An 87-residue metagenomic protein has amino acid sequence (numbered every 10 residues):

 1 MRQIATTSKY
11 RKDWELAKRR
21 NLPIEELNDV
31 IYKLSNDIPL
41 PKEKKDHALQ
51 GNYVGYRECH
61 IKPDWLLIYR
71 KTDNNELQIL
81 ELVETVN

Functional and structural regions predicted by a protein language model:
Q3, K9-K12, I24, C59-L66 (+1 more regions): Enriched for short, Lys/Arg-rich terminal
T6-P41: N-terminal first-folded block
E15, V54, N74: Residue-level marker of positions within ordered structural domains that often coincide with functionally constrained
K18-P23, L27, I31, G51 (+3 more regions): General N-terminal targeting signals
I31, I38, Y53, R70 (+1 more regions): Generic low-complexity, intrinsically disordered sequence content enriched in small uncharged/hydrophobic residues
L34-C59: A short, surface-exposed loop/turn module that caps and links secondary-structure elements
